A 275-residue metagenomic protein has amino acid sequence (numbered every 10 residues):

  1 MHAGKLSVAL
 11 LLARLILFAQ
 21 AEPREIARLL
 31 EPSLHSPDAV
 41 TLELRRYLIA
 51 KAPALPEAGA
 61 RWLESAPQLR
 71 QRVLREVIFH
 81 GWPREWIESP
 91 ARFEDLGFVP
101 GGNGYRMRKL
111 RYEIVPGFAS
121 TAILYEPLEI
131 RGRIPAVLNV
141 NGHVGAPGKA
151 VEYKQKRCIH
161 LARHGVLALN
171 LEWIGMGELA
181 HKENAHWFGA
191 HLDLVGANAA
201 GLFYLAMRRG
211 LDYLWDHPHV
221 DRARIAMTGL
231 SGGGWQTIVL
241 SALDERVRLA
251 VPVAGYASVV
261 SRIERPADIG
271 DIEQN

Functional and structural regions predicted by a protein language model:
M1-A3: N-terminal secretory signal peptides that target proteins for export/translocation
K5-L15: Bacterial N-terminal signal peptides
A19-P23: Boundary at the C-terminal end of the N-terminal hydrophobic targeting segment
T41-Y125: Non-catalytic accessory segments flanking enzyme active sites
P67, I159, I238-V239: Alpha-helical segments flanking ligand/cofactor-binding loops in enzyme cores
Y112-P116, E126-L128, G142-V144, G175 (+2 more regions): Short, flexible loop/turn elements at secondary-structure junctions
R131-D216, Y256-D268: Cap/lid segment of the alpha/beta-hydrolase catalytic domain
G210-N275: Primarily recognizes the serine-hydrolase "nucleophile elbow" in alpha/beta-hydrolase and SGNH/GDSL folds
